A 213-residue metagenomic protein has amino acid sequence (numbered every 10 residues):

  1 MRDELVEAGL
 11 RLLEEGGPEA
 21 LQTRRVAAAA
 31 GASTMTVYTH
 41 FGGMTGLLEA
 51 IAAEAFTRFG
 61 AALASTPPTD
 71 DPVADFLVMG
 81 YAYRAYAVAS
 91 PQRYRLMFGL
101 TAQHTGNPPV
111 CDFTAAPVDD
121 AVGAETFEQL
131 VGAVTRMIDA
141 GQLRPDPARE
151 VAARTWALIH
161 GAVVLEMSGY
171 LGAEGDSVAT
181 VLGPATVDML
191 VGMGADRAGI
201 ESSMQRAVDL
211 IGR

Functional and structural regions predicted by a protein language model:
M1-G9, V26, I51-A55, F59 (+2 more regions): Generic hydrophobic, amphipathic alpha-helix propensity
E4, E15-G46, A50: Helix-turn-helix
L13, L48-A55, A62-L63, M97 (+1 more regions): Alpha-helical DNA-contacting segments of helix-turn-helix folds
A64-R95, V118, G123-A124, A152-T155: Hydrophobic alpha-helical connector segments
A89-F113, V164-S168, G172, S202: Amphipathic alpha-helical segments used for helix-helix packing
H104-Q142, R149-R154, A179-V191: Amphipathic alpha-helical packing segments from all-alpha helical-bundle domains
R136, W156-E174, M189-E201: Amphipathic C-terminal alpha-helical segment
D196-R213: C-terminal effector-binding regulatory domain of bacterial HTH transcription factors
